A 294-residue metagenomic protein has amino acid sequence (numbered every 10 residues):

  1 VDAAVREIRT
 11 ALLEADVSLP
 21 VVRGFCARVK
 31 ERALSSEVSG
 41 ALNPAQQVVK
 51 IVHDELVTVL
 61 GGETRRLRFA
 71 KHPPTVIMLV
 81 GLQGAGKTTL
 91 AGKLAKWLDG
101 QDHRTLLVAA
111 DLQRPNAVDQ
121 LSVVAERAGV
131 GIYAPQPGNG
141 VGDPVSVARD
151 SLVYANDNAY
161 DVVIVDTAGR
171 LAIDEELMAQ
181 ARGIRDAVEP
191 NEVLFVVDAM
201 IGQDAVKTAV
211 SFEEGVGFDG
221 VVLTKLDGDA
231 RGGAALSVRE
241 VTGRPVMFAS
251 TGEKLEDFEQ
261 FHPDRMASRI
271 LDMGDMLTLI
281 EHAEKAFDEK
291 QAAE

Functional and structural regions predicted by a protein language model:
V1-T167: Primarily NTPase-proximal linker/entry elements flanking Walker-type ATP/GTP-binding cores
A148-S151, N156, Y160, A172 (+2 more regions): Conserved phosphate-handling catalytic cores of large alpha/beta enzymes
